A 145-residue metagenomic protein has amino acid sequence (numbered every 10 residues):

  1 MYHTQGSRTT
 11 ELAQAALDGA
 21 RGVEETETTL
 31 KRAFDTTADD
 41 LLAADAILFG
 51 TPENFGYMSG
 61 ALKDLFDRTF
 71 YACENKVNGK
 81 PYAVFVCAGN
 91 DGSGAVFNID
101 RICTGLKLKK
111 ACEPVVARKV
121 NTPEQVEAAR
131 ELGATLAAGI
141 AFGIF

Functional and structural regions predicted by a protein language model:
M1-V23: N-terminal beta1-alpha1 ligand-phosphate binding loop
H3-S7, F55, V86-D91, V116-T122: Short histidine/acidic/glycine/proline-rich micro-motifs that form metal- and phosphate-coordinating active-site loops
L12, A61, A95, Q125-A128: Residues at alpha-helix caps and immediate loop-helix transition turns in enzyme cores, especially N- and C-cap
A15, D64, N98, A128-E131 (+1 more regions): Alpha-helical elements of Rossmann-like donor-binding domains used by nucleotide-donor carbohydrate transfer enzymes
G19-T26, E74-K76: Short helix-capping segments at alpha-helix termini
V23, T37, K109-F145: Glycine-rich phosphate/pyrophosphate-binding loop and the adjoining helix
V23-D35: A short beta-strand-loop structural module common to alpha/beta enzyme folds
A33-C112: Helix-loop-strand module that forms the ligand-binding subsite of alpha/beta enzymes
